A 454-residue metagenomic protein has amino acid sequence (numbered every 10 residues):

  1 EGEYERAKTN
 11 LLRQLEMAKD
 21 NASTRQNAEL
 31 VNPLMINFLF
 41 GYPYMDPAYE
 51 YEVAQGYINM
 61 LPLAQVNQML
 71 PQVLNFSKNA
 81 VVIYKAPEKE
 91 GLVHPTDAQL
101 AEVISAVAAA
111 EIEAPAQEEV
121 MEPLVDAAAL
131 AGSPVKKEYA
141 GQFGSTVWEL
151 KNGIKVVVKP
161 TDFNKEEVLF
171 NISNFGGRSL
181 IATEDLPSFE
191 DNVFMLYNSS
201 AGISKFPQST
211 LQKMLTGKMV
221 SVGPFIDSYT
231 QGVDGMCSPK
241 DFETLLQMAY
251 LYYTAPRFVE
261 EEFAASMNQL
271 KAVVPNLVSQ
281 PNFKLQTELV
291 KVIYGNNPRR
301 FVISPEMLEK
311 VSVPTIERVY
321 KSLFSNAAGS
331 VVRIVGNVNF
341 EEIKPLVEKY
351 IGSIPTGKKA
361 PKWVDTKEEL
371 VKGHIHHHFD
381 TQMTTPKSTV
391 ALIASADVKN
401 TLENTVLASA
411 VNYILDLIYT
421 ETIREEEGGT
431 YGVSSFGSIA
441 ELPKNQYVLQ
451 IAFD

Functional and structural regions predicted by a protein language model:
E1, L251-F258, Y350-K358: A common structural junction motif
E1-I58, N79-A86, V157, N164-A255 (+5 more regions): M16 family metallopeptidases and their MPP-like homologs
E5-R13, T24, N32, I36-T183 (+4 more regions): Proteolytic maturation boundary segments
V73-N75, S228, L323-S325: Edge/loop elements at the starts and ends of beta-strands within beta-rich repeat scaffolds
L415-D416: Short Ser/Thr-interspersed hydrophobic loop/turn segments at strand-loop and sheet-helix junctions that line or gate
